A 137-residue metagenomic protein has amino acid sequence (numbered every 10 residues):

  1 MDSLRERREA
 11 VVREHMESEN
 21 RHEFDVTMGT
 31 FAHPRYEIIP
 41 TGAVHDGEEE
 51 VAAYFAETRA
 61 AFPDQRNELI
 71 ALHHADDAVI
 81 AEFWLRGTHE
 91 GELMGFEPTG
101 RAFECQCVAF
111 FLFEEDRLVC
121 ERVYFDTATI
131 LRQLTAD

Functional and structural regions predicted by a protein language model:
M1-D137: C-terminal and inter-domain tail/linker signature
